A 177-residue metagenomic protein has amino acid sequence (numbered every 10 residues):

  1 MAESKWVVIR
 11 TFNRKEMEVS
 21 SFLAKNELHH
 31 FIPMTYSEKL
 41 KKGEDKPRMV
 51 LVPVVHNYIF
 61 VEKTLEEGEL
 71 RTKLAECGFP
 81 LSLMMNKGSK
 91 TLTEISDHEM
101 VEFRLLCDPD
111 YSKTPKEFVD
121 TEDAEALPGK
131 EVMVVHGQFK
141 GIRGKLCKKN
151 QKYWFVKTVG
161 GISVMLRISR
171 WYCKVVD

Functional and structural regions predicted by a protein language model:
M1-P128, K140, K145-K149, Y153-D177: Acidic-enriched and Gly/Ser
K130-V132: Generic structural signal for buried aliphatic residues
V135-G137: Short, surface-exposed secondary-structure boundary micro-motifs
